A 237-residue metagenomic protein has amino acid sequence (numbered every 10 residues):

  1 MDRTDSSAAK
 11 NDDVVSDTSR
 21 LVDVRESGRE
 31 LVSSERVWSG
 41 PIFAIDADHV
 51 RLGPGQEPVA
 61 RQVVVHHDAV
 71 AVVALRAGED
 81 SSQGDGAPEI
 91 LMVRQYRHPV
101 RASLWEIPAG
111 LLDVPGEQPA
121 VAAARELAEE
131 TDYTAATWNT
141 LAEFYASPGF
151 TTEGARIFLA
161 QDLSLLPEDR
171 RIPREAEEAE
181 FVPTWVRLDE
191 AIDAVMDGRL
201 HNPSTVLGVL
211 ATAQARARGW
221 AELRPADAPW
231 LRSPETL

Functional and structural regions predicted by a protein language model:
D2-D13, R61-H66, Q83-R125, P167 (+2 more regions): Conserved Nudix-box catalytic region and its N-terminal flanking loop in Nudix hydrolases and closely related
D2-R25, S103, T140, P148-T151 (+2 more regions): Nudix hydrolase/Nudix homology domain
V22-E35: A short, amphipathic edge element
S33-E79: Acidic, metal-coordinating catalytic segment for phosphate/diphosphate chemistry, firing primarily on the Nudix
R36-P41, H98, F144-R156: Acidic pyrophosphate-coordinating catalytic loop
I45-H49, M92, I157-L159, P183-W185: Conserved hydrophobic/aromatic beta-strand scaffold that supports enzyme active sites
H49-P54, S147-E168: Active-site-adjacent beta-strand/loop module that shapes the phosphate/pyrophosphate-binding cleft
T134-L141: A short coil-to-beta-strand element that immediately follows conserved catalytic motifs
